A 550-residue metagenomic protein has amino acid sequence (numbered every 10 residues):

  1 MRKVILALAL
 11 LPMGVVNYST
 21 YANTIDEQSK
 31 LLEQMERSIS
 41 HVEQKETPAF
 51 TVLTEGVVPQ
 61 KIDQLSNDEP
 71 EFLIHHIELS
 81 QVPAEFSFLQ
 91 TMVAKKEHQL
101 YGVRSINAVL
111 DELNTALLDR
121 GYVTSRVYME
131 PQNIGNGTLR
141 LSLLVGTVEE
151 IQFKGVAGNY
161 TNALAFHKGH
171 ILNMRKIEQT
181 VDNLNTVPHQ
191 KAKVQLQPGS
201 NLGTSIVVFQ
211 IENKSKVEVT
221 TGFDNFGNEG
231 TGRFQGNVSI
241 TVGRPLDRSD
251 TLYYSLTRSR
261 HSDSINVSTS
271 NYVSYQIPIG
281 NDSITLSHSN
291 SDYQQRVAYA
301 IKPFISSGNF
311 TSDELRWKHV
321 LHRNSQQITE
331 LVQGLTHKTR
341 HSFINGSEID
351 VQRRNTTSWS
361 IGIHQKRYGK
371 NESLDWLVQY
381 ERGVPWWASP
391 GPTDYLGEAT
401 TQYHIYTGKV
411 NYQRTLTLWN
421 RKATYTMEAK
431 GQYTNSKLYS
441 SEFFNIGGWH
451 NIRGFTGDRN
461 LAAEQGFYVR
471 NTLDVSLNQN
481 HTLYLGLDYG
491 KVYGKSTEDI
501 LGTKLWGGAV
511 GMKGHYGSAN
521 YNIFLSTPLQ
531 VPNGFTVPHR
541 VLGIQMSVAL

Functional and structural regions predicted by a protein language model:
M1-Y21: Gram-negative bacterial Sec-dependent N-terminal signal peptides
Y21-G227, T257-S270, E428-K430: Periplasmic polypeptide-binding modules associated with outer-membrane biogenesis and secretion
G169, D224-F226, S259-H261, Y299-F304 (+5 more regions): Extracellular loop and loop/strand-boundary signature of outer-membrane beta-barrel proteins
M174-K370, F535-A549: Gram-negative/organellar outer-membrane beta-barrel architecture
V219-T221, D250-Y254, I284-L286, T329-Q333 (+9 more regions): Transmembrane beta-strands of outer-membrane beta-barrel proteins
I240, V410, V510-N520, L525 (+1 more regions): Outer-membrane beta-barrel "beta-signal"
D263, I284, Y293-A298, R340-I344 (+6 more regions): Outer-membrane beta-barrel proteins
F343-H481, L485-Y489, Y493-K495: C-terminal outer-membrane beta-barrel translocator/porin domains of Gram-negative envelope proteins and their
